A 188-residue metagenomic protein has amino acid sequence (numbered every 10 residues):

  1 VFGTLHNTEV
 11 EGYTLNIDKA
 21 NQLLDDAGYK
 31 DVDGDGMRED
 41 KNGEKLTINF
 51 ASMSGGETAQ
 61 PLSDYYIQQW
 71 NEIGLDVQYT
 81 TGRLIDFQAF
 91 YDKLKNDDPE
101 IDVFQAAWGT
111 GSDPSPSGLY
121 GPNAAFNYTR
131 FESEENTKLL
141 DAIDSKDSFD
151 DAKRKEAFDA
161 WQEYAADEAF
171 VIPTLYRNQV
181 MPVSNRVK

Functional and structural regions predicted by a protein language model:
V1-G12, D18-A20, T58-Q68, D92-K188: Detector for C-terminal structural segments
F2-G3, K30-A107: Ligand/substrate-recognition segments at binding pockets and active sites
N16, D31-D35, T137: Acidic active-site catalytic centers that drive phospho-/nucleotidyl reactions and related ester hydrolyses
G28-K30, R186-V187: Short glycine-aromatic motifs
